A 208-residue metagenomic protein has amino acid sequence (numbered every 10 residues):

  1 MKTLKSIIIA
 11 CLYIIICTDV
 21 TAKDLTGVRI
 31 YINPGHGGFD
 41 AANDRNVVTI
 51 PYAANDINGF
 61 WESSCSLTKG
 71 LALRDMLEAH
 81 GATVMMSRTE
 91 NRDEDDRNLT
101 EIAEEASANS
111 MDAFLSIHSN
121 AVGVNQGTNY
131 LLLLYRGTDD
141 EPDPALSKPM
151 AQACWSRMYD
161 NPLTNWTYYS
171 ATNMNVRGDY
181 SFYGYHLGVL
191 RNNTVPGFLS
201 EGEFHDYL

Functional and structural regions predicted by a protein language model:
T3-I16: Sec-dependent N-terminal signal peptides
T18-A22: Sec/Tat signal peptide C-region and signal peptidase I cleavage site
K23-A103: Active-site histidine-acidic residue metal-binding/catalytic motifs, centered on HxH/HExxH-like signatures
Y31, A42-R45, F114-V124, S170-L208: Active-site-adjacent mobile loop/cap segments within catalytic or ligand-binding domains
H36-D40, E62, E90-D95, S119-N125 (+5 more regions): Solvent-exposed loop/turn segments at secondary-structure junctions within structured extracellular/periplasmic domains
A41-F60, A121-A153: A short, glycine/acidic-enriched catalytic loop
N98-D112, L134, D143, L187-G197: Mature extracellular/periplasmic domains of secretome proteins
L146-S181: Active-site-adjacent substrate-binding region of metalloamidase/peptidase-like peptide-processing proteins
